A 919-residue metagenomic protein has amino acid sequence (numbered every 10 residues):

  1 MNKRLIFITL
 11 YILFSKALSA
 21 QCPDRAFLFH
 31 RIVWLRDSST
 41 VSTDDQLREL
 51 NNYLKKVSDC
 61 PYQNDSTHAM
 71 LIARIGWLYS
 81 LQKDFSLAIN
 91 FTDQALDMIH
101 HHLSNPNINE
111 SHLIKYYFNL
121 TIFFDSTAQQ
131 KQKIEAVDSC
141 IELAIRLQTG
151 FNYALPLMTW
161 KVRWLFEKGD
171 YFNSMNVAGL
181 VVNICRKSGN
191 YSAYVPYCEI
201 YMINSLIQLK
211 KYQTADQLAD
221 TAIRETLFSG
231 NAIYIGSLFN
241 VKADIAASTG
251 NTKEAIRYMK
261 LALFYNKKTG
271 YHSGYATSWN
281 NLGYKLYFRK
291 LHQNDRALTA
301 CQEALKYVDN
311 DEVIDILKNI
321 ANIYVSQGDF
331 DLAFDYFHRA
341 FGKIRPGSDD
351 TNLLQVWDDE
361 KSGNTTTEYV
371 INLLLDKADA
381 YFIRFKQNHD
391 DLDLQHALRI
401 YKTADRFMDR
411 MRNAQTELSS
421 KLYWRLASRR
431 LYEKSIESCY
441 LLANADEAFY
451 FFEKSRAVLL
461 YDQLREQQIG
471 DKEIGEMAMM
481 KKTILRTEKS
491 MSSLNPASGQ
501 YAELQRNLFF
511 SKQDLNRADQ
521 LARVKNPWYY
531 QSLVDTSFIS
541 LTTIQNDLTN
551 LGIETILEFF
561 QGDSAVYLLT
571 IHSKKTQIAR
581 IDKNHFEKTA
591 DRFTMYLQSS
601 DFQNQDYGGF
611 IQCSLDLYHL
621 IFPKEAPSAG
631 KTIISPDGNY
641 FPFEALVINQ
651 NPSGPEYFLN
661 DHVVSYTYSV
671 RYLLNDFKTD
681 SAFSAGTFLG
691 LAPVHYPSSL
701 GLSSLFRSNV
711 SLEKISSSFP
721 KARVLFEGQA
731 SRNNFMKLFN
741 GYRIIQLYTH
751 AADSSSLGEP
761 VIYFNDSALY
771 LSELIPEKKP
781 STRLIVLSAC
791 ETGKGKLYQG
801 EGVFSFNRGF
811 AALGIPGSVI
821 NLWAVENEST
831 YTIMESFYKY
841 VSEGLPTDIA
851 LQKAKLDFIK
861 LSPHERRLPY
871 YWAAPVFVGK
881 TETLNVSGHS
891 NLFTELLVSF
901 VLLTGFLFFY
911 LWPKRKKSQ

Functional and structural regions predicted by a protein language model:
L10, I383, L426, Y450 (+4 more regions): Caspase-like cysteine protease fold
R36-S39, M70-L81, S111-S126, N152-E167 (+8 more regions): Conserved alpha-helical positions within TPR/SEL1-like repeat arrays
K55-S66, M98-S111, E142-F151, I184-S192 (+5 more regions): Flexible helix-coil transition and linker loops at the boundaries of alpha-helical arrays
D220, G230, D244, T252-K253 (+4 more regions): Alpha-helical solenoid repeat scaffolds used for protein-protein interaction
I316, Q605-C613, S704-G758, F764-P776: Functional beta-strand-loop-alpha-helix junction segments that form "active/interaction loops" within catalytic
Y529-L541, K574-A579, D591-Y596, S635-G741: Catalytic-core domains of enzymes
V670-L673, T679, R743-T832, F906: Catalytic cores of nucleophile-dependent amide-cleaving enzymes
